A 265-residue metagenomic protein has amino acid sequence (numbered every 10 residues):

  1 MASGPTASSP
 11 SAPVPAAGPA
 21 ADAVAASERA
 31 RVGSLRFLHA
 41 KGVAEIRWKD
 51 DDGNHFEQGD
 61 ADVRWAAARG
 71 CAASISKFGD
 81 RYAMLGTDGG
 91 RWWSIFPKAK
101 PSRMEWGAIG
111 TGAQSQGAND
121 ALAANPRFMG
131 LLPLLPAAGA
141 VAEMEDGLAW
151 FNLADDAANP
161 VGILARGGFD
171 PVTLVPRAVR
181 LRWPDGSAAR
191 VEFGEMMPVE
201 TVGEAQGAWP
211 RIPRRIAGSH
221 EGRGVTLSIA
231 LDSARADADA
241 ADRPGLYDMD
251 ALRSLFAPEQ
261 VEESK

Functional and structural regions predicted by a protein language model:
M1-D60, S254-K265: N-terminal leader/targeting segments and the immediate start of mature chains
A2-S9, W183-K265: Non-transmembrane domains of secretory- and envelope-associated proteins
A30-H39, G53-F56, R64-R69, L85 (+4 more regions): Edge/loop elements at the starts and ends of beta-strands within beta-rich repeat scaffolds
R36-A44, E57-W65, R69-A73, A83 (+6 more regions): One face of beta-strands
V43-K49, F78-R81, I95-K100, A158 (+2 more regions): Hydrophobic lipid-interacting interfaces of membrane-associated proteins
A66-G130: An acidic-aromatic
M104-A154, R253-K265: C-terminal low-complexity, charged extensions that often adopt amphipathic alpha-helices
L132-A217: Extended beta-strand-rich segments in extracellular/periplasmic secretory proteins, especially within noncatalytic
